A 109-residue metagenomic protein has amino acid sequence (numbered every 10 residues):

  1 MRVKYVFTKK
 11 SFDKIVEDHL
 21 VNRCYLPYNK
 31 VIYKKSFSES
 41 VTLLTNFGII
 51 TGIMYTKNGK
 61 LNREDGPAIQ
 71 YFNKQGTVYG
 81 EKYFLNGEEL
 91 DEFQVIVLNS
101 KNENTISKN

Functional and structural regions predicted by a protein language model:
V3-V6, K14, D18-N109: Glycine/tyrosine- and acidic-biased, solvent-exposed loop/turn segments at the edges of beta-strands
